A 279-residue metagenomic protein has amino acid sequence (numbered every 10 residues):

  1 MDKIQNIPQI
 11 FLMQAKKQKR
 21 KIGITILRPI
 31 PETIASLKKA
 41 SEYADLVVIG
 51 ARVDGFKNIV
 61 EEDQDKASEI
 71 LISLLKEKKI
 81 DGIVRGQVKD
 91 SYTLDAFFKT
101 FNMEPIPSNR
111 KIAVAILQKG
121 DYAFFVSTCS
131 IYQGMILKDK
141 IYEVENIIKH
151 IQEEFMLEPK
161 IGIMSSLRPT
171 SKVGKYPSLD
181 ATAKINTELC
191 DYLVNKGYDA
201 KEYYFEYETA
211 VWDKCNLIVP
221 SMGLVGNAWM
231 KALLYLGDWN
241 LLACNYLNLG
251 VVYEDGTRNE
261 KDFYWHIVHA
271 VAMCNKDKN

Functional and structural regions predicted by a protein language model:
M1-W212, N216, P220-N279: Anion-binding alpha/beta catalytic cores of soluble intermediary-metabolism enzymes, centered on
